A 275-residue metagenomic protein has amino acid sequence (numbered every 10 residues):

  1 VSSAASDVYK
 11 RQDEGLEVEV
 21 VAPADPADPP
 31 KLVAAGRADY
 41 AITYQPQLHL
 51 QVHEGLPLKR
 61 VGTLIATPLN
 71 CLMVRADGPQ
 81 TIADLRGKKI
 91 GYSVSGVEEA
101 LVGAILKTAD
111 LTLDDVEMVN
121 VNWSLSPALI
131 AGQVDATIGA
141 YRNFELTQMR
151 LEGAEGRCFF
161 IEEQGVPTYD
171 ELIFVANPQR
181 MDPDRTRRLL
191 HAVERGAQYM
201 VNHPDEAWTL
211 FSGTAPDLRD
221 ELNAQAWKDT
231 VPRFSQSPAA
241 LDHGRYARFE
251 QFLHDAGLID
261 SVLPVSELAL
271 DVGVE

Functional and structural regions predicted by a protein language model:
V1-A5, Y9: Single conserved hydrophobic/aromatic residue that forms the stacking wall/gate of nucleotide- or nucleobase-binding
L16-E17, A34-T43, G55-L58, K88-G91 (+2 more regions): Alpha-to-beta junction loops
V20-K31, Y44, D114-I130, Y141-F144 (+1 more regions): Short helix-initiation/N-cap motifs at beta->coil->alpha
A22-P26, G36-H49, E54-L56, I65 (+3 more regions): Beta->alpha turn/N-cap motifs
P46, S124-A215: Pocket-lining segment of extracytoplasmic ligand-binding domains
V74-K89, P178-R187: Flexible hinge/capping segments at coil-to-helix
D182-L258: Secondary-structure end/capping motifs
A247-E275: Conserved C-terminal helix/tail region of periplasmic/extracytoplasmic solute-binding proteins
